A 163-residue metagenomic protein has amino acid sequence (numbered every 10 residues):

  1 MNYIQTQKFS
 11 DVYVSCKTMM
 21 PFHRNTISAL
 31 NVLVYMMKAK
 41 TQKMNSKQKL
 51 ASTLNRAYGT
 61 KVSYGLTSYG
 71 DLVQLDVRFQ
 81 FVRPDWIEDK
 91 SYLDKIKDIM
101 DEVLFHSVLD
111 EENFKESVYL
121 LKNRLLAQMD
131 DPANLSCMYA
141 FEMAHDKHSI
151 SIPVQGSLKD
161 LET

Functional and structural regions predicted by a protein language model:
I4, S10-L30, K47-E102, N134-K159: M16 family metallopeptidases and their MPP-like homologs
L30-A39: Active-site SXXK
K40-N45, P84-I87, H106-E112: Short, polar/flexible loop-turn hinges at active-site or ligand-entry regions and domain interfaces
A51, H106-L126: Acidic/histidine-enriched alpha-helical segments
L120-Y139: Short acidic/His-enriched helical or mixed secondary-structure segments at domain edges of catalytic enzymes and some
L161-T163: Active-site glycine-rich loop that binds ribose-phosphate moieties when present
